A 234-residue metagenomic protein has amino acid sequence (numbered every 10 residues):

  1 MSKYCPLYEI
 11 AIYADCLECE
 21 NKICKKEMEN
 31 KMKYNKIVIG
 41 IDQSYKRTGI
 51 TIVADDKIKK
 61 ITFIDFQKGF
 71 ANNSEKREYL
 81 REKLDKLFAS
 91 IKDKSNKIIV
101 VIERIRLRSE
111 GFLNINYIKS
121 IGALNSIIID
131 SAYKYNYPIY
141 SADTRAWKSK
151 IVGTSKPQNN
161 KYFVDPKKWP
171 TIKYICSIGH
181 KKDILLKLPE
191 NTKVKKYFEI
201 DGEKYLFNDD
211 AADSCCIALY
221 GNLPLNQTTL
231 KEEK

Functional and structural regions predicted by a protein language model:
M1-S2, G40: N-terminal low-hydrophobic presequence detector
S2-M28: Cysteine-cluster motifs in flexible loop/terminal segments that predominantly coordinate metals
M28-K234: Phosphate- and other anionic-substrate recognition elements at nucleic-acid/protein interfaces
